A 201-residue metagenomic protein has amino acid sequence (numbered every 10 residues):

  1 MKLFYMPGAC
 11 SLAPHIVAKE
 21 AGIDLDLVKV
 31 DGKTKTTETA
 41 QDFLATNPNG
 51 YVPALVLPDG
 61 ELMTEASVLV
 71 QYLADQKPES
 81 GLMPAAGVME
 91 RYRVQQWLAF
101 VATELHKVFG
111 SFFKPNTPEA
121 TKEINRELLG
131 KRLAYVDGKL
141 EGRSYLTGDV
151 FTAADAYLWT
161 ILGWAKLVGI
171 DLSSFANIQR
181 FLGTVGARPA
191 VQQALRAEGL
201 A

Functional and structural regions predicted by a protein language model:
M1-E127, D137: GST-like domain detector, emphasizing the conserved glutathione-binding G-site in the N-terminal thioredoxin-like
L73, M89, W97-A190, A194: GST-like fold's C-terminal all-alpha helical module
A197-E198: Exported/periplasmic ABC-transporter solute-binding proteins
